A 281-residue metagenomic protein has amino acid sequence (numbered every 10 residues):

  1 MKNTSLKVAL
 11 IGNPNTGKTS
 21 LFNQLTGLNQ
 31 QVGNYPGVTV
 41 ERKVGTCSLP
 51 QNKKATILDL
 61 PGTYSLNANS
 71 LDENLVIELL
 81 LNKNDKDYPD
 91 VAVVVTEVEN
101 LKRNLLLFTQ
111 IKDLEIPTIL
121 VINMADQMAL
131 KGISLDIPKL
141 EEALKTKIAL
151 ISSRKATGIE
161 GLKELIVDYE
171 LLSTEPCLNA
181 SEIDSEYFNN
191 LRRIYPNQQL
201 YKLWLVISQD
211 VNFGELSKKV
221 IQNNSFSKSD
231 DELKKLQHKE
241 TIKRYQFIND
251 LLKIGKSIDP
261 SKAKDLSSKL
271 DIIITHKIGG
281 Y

Functional and structural regions predicted by a protein language model:
M1-N69: Conserved G1/Walker A P-loop phosphate-binding module
L21-F22, V40, I57-D59, V76 (+5 more regions): Residue-level signature of catalytic and energy-coupling elements of molecular machines, predominantly ATP/GTP-dependent
P36, V40, D72-L75, Y88 (+12 more regions): Helical mechanochemical/support elements of P-loop NTPase systems and associated helical scaffolds
G37, G62-T63, V98-K102, M124-A129 (+1 more regions): Conserved nucleotide-binding/hydrolysis micro-motifs of P-loop NTPases
S48-N52, L75-I148: Conserved C-terminal guanine-recognition region of P-loop GTPase G domains, centered on the G4
A55-G62, Y88-P89, F226-D230: Gly-rich Lys/Arg/Thr-decorated short loops/hinges at beta-loop-alpha junctions or inter-strand turns that position
D126-N179: Canonical P-loop GTPase G-domain recognition
K145, Y169-Y281: Extended helical scaffolds that flank P-loop GTPase cores
